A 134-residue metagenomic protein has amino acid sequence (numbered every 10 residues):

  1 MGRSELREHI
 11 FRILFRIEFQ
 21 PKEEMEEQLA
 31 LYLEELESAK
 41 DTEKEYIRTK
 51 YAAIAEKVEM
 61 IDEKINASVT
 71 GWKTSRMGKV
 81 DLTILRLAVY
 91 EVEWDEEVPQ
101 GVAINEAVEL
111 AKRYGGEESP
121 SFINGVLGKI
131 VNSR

Functional and structural regions predicted by a protein language model:
M1-P120, N124-R134: N-terminal interaction/assembly modules
